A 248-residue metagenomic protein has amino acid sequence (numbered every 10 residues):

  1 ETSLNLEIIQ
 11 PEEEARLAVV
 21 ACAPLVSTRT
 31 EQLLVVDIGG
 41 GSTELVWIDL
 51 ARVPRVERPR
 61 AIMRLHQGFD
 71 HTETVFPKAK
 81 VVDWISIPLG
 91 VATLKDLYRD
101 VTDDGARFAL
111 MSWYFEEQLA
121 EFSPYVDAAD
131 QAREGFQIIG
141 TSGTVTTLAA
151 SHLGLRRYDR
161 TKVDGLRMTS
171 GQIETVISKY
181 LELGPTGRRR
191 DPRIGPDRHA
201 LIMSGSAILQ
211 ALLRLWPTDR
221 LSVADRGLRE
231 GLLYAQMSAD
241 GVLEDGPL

Functional and structural regions predicted by a protein language model:
E1-Q32, W47-D49, P54-L248: Helical "lid/coupling" subdomains associated with nucleotide-phosphate turnover
V36-I38: Catalytic cores of RNA-modifying enzymes
G40-I48: Acidic, divalent-metal-coordinating active-site segment for phosphoryl/phosphodiester hydrolysis, typified by short
